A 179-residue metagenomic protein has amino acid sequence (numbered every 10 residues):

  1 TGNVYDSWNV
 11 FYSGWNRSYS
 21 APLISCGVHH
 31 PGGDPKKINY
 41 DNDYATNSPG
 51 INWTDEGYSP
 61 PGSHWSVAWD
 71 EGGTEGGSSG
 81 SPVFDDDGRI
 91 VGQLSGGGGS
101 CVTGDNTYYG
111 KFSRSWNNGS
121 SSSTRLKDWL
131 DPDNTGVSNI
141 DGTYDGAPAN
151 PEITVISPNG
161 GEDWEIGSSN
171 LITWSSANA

Functional and structural regions predicted by a protein language model:
T1-S63, V67: Serine endopeptidase catalytic core focused on the charge-relay Asp
G2-V10, G32, G99-A149: C-terminal cap/linker of serine protease catalytic domains
P22, S78, N150, S169: Short coil/loop residues immediately preceding or within conserved phosphate-binding loops of NTP-utilizing enzyme
G72-L94: Catalytic nucleophile loop of clan PA
N150-S157: Proline-enriched interdomain boundary motifs that mark the N-terminal boundary and often initiate the first structured
G161-S168: Short, solvent-exposed loop/linker segments at the N-terminal edge of repeated beta-sheet extracellular domains
I172-S176: Aromatic/hydrophobic beta-strand junction motif of beta-rich domains
